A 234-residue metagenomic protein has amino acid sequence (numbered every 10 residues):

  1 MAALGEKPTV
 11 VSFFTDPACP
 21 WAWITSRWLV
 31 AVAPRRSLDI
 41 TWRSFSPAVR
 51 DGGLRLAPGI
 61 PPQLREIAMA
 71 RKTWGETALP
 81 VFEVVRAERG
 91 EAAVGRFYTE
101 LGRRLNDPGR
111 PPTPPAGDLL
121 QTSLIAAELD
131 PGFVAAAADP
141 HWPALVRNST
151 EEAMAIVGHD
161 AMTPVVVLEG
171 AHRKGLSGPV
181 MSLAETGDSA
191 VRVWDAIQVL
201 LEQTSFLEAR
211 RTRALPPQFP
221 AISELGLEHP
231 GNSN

Functional and structural regions predicted by a protein language model:
A2-A31: Local sequence-structure signature of Cys/Sec-based thiol-disulfide redox active-site neighborhoods
A3-E6, L54-I60, R96-F97, L124-L129 (+2 more regions): Short amphipathic alpha-helical segments, especially helix-boundary/capping motifs
D16-C19, A68, K72, A136 (+2 more regions): Charge-dense, low-complexity intrinsically disordered segments
W23-L120, A196, L200, E208-R211: Structural alpha/beta surface segment adjacent to cysteine/selenocysteine redox centers across thiol/disulfide enzymes
W28-V32, R110-N234: C-terminal cap of thioredoxin/glutaredoxin-like
